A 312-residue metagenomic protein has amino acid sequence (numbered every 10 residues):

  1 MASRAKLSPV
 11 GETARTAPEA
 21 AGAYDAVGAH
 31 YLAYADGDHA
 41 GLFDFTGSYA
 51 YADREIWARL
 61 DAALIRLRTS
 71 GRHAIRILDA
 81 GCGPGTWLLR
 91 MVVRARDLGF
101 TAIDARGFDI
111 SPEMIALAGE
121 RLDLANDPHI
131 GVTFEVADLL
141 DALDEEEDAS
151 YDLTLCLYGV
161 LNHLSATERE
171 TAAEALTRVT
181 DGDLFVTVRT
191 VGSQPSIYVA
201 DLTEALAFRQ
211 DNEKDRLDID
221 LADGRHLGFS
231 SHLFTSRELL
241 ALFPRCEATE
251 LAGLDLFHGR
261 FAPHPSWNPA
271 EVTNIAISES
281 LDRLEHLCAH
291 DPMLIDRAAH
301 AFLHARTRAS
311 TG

Functional and structural regions predicted by a protein language model:
A2-I75, T86-R90: Conserved class I S-adenosyl-L-methionine
G81-G85: Class I SAM-dependent methyltransferase "Motif I" SAM/SAH-binding loop
T86-D141: Class I SAM-dependent methyltransferase SAM/SAH-binding core
D152-T167: A short SAM/SAH-binding and catalytic strip from SAM-dependent methyltransferases
E170-G182: A short glycine-rich, Lys/Arg-flanked "PGG" loop and its adjoining helix->strand segment in the class I
L184-E213: Conserved class I S-adenosyl-L-methionine
G228-E247, L251: Short alpha-helix
A252-A309: A C-terminal cap/extension of S-adenosyl-L-methionine-dependent methyltransferases that defines the acceptor-substrate
